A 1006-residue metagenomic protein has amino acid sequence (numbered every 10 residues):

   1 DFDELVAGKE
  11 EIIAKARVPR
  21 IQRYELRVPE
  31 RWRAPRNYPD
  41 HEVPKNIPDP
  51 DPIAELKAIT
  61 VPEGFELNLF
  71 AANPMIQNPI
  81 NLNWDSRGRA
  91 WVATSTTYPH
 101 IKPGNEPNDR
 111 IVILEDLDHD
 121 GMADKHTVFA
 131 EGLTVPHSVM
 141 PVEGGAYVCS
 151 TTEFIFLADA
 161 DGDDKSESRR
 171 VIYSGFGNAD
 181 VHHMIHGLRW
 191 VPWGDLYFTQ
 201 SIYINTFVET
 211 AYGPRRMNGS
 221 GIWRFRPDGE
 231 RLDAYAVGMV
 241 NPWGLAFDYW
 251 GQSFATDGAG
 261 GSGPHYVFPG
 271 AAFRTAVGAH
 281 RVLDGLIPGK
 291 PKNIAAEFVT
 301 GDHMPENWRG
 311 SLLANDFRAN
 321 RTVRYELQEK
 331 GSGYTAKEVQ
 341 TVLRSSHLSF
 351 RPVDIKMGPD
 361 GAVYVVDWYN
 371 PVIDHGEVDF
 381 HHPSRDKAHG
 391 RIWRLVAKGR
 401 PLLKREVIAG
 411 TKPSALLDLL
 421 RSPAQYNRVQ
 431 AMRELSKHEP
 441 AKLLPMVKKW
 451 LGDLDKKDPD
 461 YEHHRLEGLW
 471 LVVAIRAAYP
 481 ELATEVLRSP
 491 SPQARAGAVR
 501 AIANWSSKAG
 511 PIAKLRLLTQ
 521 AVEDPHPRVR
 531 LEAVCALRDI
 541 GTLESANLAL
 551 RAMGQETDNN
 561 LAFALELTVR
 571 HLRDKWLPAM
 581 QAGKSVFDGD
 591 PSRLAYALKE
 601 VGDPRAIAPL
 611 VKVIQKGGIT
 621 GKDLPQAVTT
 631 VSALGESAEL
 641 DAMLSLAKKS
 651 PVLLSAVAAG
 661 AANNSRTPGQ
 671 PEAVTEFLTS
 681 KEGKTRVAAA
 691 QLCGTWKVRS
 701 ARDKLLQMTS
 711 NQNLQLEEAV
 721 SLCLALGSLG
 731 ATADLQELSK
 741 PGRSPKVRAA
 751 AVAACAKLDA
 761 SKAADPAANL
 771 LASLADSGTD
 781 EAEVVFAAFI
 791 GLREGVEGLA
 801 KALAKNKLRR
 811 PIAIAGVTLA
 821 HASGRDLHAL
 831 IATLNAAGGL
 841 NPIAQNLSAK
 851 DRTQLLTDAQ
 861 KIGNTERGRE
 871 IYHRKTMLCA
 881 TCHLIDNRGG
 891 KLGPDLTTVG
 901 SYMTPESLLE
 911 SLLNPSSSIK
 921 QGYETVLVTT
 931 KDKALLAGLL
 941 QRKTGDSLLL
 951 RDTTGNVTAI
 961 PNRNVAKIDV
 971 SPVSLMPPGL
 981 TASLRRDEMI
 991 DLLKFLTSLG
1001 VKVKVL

Functional and structural regions predicted by a protein language model:
D1-D418, N427, E434-S436, Y479-P480 (+5 more regions): Beta-propeller domains with acidic blade repeats across secreted/periplasmic ectodomains and cytosolic WD/CNH propellers
F70, A90, G145-A146, T152 (+8 more regions): C-terminal capping alpha-helices of c-type cytochrome domains
R87, W193, D228, D360 (+5 more regions): Acidic/polar residues in short coil/turn loops that connect beta-strands within repeat-based beta-sheet scaffolds
V112, G361-A362, R391, L471 (+8 more regions): C-type cytochrome heme c attachment motif
V139, M184, L196-F198, I222 (+17 more regions): Extended, hydrophobic alpha-helical segments in both membrane/secreted and soluble proteins
Y364-V366, V372-D374, R391, T865-A880 (+5 more regions): Sequence context surrounding c-type heme c attachment/ligation sites in exported
P383, K387-H389, L395-R874, V899-S901 (+2 more regions): Long, ordered, helix-rich scaffold segments
E783, I790, E797, N806-R825 (+4 more regions): Axial heme c-ligation environment in periplasmic c-type cytochrome domains
